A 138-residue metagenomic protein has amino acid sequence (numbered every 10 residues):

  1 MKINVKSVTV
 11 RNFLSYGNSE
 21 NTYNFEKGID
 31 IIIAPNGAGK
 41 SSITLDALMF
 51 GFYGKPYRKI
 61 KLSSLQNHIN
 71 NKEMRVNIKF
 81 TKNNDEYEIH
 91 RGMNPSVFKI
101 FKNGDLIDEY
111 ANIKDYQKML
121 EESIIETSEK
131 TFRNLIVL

Functional and structural regions predicted by a protein language model:
M1-L106: Extreme N-terminal "head/tail" segments of very large remodeling/mechanoenzyme assemblies
S7, N134-L135: A residue-level signal for beta-strand positions that form part of recognition/binding surfaces within mature
I31, L135-L138: ABC nucleotide-binding domain signature
E88-N134: Glycine-rich phosphate-binding loops of NTPases
